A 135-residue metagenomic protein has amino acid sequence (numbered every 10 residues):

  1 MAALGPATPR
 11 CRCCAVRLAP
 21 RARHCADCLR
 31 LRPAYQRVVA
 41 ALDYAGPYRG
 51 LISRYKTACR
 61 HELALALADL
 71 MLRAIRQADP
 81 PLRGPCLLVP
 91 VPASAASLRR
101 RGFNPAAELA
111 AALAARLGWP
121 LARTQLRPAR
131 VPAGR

Functional and structural regions predicted by a protein language model:
M1-R135: Glycine-rich phosphate/pyrophosphate-handling loop used in enzymes and phosphotransfer proteins
